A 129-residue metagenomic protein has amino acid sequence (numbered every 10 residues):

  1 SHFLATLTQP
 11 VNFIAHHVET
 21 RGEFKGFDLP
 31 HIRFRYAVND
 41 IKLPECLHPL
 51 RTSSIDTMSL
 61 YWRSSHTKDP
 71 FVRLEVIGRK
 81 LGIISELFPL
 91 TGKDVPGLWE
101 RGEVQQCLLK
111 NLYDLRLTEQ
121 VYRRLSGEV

Functional and structural regions predicted by a protein language model:
S1-H2: Glycine-rich, highly charged phosphate/nucleotide-binding loops
A5-L109, Y113-V129: Metal-dependent phosphoesterase core characteristic of DEDDh/y 3'-5' exonuclease domains
